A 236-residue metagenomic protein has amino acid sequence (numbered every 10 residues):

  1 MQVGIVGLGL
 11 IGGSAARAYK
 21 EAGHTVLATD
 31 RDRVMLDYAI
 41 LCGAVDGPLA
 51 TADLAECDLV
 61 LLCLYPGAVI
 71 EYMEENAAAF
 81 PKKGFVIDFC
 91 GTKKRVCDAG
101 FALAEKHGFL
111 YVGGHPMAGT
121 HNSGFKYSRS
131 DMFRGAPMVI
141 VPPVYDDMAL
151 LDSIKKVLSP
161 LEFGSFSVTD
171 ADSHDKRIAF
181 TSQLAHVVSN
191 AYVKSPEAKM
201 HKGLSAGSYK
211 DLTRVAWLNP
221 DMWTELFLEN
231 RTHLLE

Functional and structural regions predicted by a protein language model:
M1-T51: NAD(P)+-binding Rossmann beta1-loop-alpha1 motif at the extreme N-terminus of oxidoreductases
R31, L64, F89: Short beta->alpha hinge that forms the Motif I/post-I loop of the SAM-binding pocket
C57: An anion/phosphate-binding loop that grips the pyrophosphate of nucleotide cofactors and donors
V60-L61, I87: N-terminal Rossmann-like NAD(P) cofactor-binding module of classical short-chain dehydrogenase/reductase
E74-K126: Rossmann-like NAD(P)(H) cofactor-binding subdomain of soluble oxidoreductases
S130-V215: Internal alpha-helical scaffold of NAD(P)-dependent oxidoreductase catalytic cores
M200-E236: Interdomain hinge/lid region at the active-site interface of Rossmann-like NAD(P)-dependent oxidoreductases
